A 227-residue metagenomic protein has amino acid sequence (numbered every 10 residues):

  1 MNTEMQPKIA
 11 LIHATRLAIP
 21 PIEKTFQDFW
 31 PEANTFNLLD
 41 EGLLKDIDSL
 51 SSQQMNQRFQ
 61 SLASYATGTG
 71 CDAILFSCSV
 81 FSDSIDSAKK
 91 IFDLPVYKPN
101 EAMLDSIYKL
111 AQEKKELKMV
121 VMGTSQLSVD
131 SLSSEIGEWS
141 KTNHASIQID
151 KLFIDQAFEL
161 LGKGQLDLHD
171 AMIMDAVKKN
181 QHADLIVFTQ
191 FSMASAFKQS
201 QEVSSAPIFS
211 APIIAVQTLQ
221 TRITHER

Functional and structural regions predicted by a protein language model:
M1-R227: Non-catalytic structural scaffold of enzyme domains
